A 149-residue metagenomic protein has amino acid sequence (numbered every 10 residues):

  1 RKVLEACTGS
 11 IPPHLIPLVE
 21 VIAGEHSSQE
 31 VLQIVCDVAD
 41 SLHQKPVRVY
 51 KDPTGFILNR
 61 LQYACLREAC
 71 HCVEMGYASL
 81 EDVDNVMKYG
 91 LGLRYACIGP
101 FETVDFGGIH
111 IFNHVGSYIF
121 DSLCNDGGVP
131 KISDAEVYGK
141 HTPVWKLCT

Functional and structural regions predicted by a protein language model:
R1-D52, F56-R60: Rossmann-fold dinucleotide-binding core
H14-L15, C65, C97: N-terminal alpha-helical segment
E20, E68, E102: Acidic-residue sensor for enzyme active/binding pockets
Q33, D40-K51, E74-M75, L80-T149: NAD(P)-dependent Rossmann-like dehydrogenase/reductase catalytic/cofactor-binding core
Y63-R67, Y89: Short, residue-level hotspots on alpha-helical faces of the histone-fold and other alpha-helical interaction modules
R67-E74: Short glycine/serine- and small hydrophobic-enriched flexible loop segments
